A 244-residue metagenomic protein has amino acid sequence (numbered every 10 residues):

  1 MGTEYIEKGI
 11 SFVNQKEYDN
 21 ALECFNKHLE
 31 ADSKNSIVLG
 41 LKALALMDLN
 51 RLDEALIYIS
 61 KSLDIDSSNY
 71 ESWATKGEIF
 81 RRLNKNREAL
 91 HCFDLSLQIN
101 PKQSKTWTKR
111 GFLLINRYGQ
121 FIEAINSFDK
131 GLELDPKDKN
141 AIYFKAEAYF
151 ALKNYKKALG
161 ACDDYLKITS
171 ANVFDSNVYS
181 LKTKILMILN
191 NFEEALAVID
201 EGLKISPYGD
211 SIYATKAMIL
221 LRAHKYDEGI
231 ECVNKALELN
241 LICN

Functional and structural regions predicted by a protein language model:
G2, S36-I37, Y70-E71, S104-K105 (+4 more regions): Helix-start (N-cap) detector for alpha-helical repeat units in TPR-like alpha-solenoids, especially tetratricopeptide
I10, L44, E78, F112-L113 (+3 more regions): Residue-level recognition of tetratricopeptide repeat
N14, D48-L49, R82-L83, N116-R117 (+3 more regions): Register position in tetratricopeptide repeats
H28, K61-S62, L95-S96, K130-G131 (+3 more regions): Canonical positions in the second alpha-helix
S33, S67, P101, P136 (+3 more regions): Short coil turns that delineate tetratricopeptide repeat
